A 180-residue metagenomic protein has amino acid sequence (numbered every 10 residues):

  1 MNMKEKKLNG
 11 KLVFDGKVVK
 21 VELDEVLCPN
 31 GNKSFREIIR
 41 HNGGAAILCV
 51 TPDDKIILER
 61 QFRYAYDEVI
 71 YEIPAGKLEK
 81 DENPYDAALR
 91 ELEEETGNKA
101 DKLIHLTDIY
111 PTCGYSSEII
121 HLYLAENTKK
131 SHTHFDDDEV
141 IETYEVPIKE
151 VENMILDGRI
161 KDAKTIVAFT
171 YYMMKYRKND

Functional and structural regions predicted by a protein language model:
M1-K11: A short, amphipathic edge element
K11-A46, T51-P52: Acidic, metal-coordinating catalytic segment for phosphate/diphosphate chemistry, firing primarily on the Nudix
V21-L23, F35, E59, I73 (+2 more regions): Hydrophobic residues on conserved beta-strands that form the core of alpha/beta folds
S34, G43-A46, T51, K77-A163: Unchanged
G44-E68, E72: A glycine-rich, hydrophobic loop/mini-helix early in the fold
K55-I56, K129-S131, N179: Short helix-loop capping/hinge motifs at secondary-structure junctions, enriched in acidic/polar residues
E152-D180: Long hydrophobic alpha-helical segments typical of transmembrane helices together with their membrane-interfacial
